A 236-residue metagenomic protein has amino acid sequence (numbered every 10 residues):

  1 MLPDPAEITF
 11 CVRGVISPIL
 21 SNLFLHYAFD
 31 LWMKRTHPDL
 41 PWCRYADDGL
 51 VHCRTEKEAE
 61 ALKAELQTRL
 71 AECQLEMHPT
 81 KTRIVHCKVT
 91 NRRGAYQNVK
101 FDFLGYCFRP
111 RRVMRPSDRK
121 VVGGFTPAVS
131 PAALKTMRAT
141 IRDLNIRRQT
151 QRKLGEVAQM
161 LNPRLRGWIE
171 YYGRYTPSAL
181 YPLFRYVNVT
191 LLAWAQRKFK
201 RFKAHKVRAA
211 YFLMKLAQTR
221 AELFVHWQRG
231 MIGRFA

Functional and structural regions predicted by a protein language model:
M1-A236: Non-catalytic terminal/accessory segments
